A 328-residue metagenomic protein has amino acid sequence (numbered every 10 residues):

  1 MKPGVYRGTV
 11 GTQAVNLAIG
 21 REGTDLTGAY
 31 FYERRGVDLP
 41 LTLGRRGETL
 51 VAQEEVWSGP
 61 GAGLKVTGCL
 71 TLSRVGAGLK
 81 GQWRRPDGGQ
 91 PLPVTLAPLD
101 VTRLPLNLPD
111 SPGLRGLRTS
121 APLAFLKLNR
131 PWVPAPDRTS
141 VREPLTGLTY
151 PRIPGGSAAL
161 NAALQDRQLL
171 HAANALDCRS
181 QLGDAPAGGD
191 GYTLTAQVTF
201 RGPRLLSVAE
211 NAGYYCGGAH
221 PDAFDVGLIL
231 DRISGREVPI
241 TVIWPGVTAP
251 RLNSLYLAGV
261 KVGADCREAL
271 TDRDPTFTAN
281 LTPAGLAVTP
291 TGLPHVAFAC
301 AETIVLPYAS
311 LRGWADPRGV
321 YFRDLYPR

Functional and structural regions predicted by a protein language model:
M1-V75, K80: Central antiparallel beta-sheet cores of small beta-barrel/beta-sandwich binding domains
F31, C216-P221: Short consensus segments that form the blades of beta-propeller domains, in both extracellular/periplasmic
E33-T49, G78-G116, A223-I229: Edge beta-strand at a domain terminus
V37-R46, W57, L206-A212, V226-V260: Long, charged/polar, surface-exposed segments that mediate recognition or autoinhibition
G44-T49, S73-V75, A196-R204, I229-V238 (+1 more regions): A short, structured loop/turn motif at beta-sheet edges
L72, T241-R328: Short aromatic loop motif centered on NTY/YTY
G78-K80, L99-R103, G189, A209-E210 (+4 more regions): Signature of exported/secreted
T102-S207, N211-Y215, A284, P290-H295 (+1 more regions): Active-site acidic/histidine clusters and adjacent loop/turn architecture that either coordinate catalytic ions
